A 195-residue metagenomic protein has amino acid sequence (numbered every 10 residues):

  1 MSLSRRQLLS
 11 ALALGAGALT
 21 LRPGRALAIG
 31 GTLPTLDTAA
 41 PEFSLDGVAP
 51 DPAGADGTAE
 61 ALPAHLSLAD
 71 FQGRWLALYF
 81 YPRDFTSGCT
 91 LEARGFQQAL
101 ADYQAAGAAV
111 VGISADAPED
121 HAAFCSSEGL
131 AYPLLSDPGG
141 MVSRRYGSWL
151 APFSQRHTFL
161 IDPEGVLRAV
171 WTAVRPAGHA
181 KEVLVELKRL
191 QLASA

Functional and structural regions predicted by a protein language model:
M1-A16: N-terminal secretory signal peptides and thylakoid transit peptides that target proteins across membranes
L21-V48, V166: C-terminal segment of N-terminal export signals and the immediately downstream linker at the start of the mature
P41, W75, Q155-H157: Short loop/turn microsegments at loop-to-beta-strand junctions
S44-W75: A short beta-strand-turn-helix
F80-G95: Conserved redox-active cysteine motifs that mediate thiol-disulfide chemistry, especially di-cysteine Cys-X(1-2)-Cys
A93-G112: Conserved helix-turn-beta segment immediately C-terminal to the redox Cys motif in thioredoxin-like folds
V111, A122-H157, P163: Short, internal strand/loop/helix patches that form the active-site neighborhood or redox-interaction surface
H157-A195: Thiol-/selenol-based redox modules, centered on thioredoxin-like and closely related oxidoreductase domains
